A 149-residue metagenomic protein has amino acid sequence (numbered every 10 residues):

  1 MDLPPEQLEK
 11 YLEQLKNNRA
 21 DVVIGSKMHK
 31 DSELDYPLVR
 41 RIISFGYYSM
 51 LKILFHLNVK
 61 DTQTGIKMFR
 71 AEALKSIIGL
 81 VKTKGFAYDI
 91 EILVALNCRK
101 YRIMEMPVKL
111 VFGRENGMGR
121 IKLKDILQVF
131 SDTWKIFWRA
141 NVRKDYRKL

Functional and structural regions predicted by a protein language model:
M1-D2: Acidic metal-phosphate-binding loop of nucleotide-sugar-dependent transferases
P5-F86, G113-L123, L127-F130, K144: Acceptor/aglycone-binding surface of glycosyltransferases and processive sugar-polymer synthases
I53, R99, I136, A140: Phosphate/oxyanion-binding loops and surfaces in catalytic or ligand/nucleic-acid-binding neighborhoods
L57-N58, L80-K84, L93-V111: Catalytic donor-sugar/metal-binding loop of nucleotide-sugar-dependent glycosyltransferases
R70-A73, Y101-R102, I136: Secondary-structure boundary/capping motif
I90: DNA-recognition element of transcription regulators
S131-L149: C-terminal, non-catalytic tails of nucleotide-sugar-dependent glycosyltransferases
